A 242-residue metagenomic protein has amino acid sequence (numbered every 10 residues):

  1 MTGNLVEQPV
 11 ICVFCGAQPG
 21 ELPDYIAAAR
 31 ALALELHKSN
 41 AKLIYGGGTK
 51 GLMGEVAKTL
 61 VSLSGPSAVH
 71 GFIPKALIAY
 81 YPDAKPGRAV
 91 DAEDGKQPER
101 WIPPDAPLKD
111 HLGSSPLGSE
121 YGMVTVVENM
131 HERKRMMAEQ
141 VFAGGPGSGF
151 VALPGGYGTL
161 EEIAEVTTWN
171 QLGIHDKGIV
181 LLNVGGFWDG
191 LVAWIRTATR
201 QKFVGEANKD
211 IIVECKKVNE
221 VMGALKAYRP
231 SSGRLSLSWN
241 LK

Functional and structural regions predicted by a protein language model:
T2-G71: Glycine-rich beta-alpha loop segments
P9-I11, S148, K177: Nucleotide donor/acceptor-binding cores
K42-Y45, P146-Y157: A short, small-residue-rich loop immediately preceding and capping a beta-strand
K50-T59, F187-T199: Glycine-rich, charge-decorated loop segments at or immediately adjacent to ligand/cofactor-binding or catalytic sites
G51-A152: Acidic/glycine-enriched connector segments
A68-I73, A152-P154, L160-V192, E206-K209: Short, acidic/small-residue loops that bind anionic groups at enzyme active sites
E139-Q140, G144, Q201-K242: A charged, well-structured terminal subsegment
